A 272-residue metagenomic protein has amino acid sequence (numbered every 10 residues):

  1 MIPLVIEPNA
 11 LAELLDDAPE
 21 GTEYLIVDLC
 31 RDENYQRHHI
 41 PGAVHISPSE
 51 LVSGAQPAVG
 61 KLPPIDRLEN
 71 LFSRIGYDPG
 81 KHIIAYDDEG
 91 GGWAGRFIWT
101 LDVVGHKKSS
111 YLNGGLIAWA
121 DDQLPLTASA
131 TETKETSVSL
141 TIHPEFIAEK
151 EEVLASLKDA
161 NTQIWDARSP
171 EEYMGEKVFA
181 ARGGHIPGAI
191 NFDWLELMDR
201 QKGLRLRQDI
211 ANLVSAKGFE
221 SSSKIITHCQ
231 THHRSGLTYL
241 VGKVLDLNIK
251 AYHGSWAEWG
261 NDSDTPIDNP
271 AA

Functional and structural regions predicted by a protein language model:
M1-A272: Cytosolic catalytic domains that perform sulfur/thiol-centered chemistry
